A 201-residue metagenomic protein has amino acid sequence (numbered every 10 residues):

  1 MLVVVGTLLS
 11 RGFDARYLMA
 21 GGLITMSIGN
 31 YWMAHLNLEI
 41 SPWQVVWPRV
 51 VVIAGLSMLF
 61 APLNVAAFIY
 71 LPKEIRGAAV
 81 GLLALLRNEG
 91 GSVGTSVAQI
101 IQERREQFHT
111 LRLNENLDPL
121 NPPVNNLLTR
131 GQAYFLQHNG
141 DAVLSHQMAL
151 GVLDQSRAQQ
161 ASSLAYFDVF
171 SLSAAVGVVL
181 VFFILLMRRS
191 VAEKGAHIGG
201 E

Functional and structural regions predicted by a protein language model:
M1-P122, Y166-A174, V178-M187, G200: C-terminal module of multi-pass small-molecule transporters
R11, A133-E201: Transmembrane-helix exit segments and adjacent C-terminal regions of multi-pass membrane proteins
V52, F60, N126-L127, A158 (+1 more regions): Alpha-helical protein-protein interaction elements
Q107-L150: Juxtamembrane non-transmembrane "cap" segments at the membrane-aqueous interface of multi-pass membrane proteins
